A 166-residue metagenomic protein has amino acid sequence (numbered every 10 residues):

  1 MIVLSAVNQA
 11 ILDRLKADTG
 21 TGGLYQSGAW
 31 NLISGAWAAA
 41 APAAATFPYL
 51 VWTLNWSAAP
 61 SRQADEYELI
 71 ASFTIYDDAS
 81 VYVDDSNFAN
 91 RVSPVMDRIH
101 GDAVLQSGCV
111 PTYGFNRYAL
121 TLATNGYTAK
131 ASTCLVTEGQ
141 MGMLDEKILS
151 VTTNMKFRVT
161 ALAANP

Functional and structural regions predicted by a protein language model:
M1-Q63, Q106-Y127, N165: Small/polar-rich, solvent-exposed N-terminal microdomains that initiate assembly or binding
V3-T19, V83-P94, L149-P166: Short N-terminal helix-initiation segments at or just after the protein's N-terminus
N8, R62-E68, Y76-Y118: Extracellular/virion structural assembly segments
G23-N87, S132-T152, V159-A163: Short, solvent-exposed beta-alpha or beta-beta edge segments that form flexible loop/patches at the rim of ligand
H100-T160, A164-P166: Acidic-leaning, charged glycine-interspersed low-complexity segments
